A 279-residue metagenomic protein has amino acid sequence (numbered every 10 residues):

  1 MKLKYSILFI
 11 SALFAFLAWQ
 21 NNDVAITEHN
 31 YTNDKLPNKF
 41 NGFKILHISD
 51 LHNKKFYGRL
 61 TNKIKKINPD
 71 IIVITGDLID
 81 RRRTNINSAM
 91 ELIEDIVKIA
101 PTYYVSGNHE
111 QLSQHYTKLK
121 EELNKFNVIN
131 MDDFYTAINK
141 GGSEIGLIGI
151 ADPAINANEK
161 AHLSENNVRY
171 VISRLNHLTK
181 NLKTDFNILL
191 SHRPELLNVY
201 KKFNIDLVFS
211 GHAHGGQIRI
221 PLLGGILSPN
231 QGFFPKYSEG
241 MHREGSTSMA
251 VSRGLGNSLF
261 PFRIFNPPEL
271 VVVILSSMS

Functional and structural regions predicted by a protein language model:
M1-F40: N-terminal membrane-anchoring alpha-helices
K35-L36, T117-L207, S238-M241, G245-M278: Conserved catalytic scaffold of divalent metal-dependent phosphoesterases
N41-A137: Membrane-embedded segments
I45-H47, I71-V73, Y103, L147-G149 (+2 more regions): Structural motif
I48-K54, I79-R83, H162-N167, F186-N187 (+1 more regions): Short, flexible loop segments at the rims of nucleotide/cofactor-binding pockets, characterized by
R82, K140-G142, N158-E159, Q217-G224: Short, charged, surface-exposed secondary-structure boundary motifs
P221-P235: Short, surface-exposed loop/helix-turn segments at secondary-structure junctions that function as lids/hinges flanking
